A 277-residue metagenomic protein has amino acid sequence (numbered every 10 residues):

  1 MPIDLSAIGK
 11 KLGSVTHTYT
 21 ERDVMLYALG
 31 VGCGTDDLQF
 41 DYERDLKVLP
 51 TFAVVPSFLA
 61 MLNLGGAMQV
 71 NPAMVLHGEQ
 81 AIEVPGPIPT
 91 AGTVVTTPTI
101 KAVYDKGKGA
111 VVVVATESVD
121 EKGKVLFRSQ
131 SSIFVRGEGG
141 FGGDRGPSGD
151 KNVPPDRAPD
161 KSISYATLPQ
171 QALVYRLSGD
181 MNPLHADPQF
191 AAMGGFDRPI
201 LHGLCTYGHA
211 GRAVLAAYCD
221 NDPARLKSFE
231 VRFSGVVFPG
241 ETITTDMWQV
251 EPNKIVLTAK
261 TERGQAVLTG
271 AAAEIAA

Functional and structural regions predicted by a protein language model:
M1-G13, E79-I163, V237-G240, T244-A277: HotDog/MaoC-like acyl-thioester-processing domains
M1-H77, G143-R145, K151-N221: Hot-dog-fold acyl-thioester-processing enzymes
F40, K108-A110, N221-R225: Short, surface-exposed helix-loop/turn micro-motifs enriched in polar/charged residues
M74-A81, A224-E230: Short, structured beta-strand/loop micro-motifs enriched in basic residues and often containing a Trp
Q189-L268, A272: Catalytic-pocket segment enriched in acidic/His residues
